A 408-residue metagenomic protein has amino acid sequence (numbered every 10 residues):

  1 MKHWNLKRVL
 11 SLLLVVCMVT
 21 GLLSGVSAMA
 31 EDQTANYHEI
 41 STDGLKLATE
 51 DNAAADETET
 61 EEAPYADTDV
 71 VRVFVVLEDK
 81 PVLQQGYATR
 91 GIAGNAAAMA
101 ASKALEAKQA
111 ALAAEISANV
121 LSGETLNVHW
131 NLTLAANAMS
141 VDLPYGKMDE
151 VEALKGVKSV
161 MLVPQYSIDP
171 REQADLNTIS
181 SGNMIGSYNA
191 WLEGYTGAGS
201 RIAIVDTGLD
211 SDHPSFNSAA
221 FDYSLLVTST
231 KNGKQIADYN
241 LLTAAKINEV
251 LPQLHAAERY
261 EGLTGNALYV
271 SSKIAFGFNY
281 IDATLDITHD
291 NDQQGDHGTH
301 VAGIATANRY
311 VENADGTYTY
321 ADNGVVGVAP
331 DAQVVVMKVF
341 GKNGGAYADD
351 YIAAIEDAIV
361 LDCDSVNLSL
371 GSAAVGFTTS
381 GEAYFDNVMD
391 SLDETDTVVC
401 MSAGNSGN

Functional and structural regions predicted by a protein language model:
K2-L13: Bacterial N-terminal signal peptides that target proteins for export
L14-L22: Hydrophobic core
V26-M29: Sec/Tat signal peptide C-region and signal peptidase I cleavage site
E31-D32, T68, N189-F278, D282-Y347 (+2 more regions): Subtilisin-like serine protease catalytic core
E31-P170: Inhibitory N-terminal propeptides of secreted protease zymogens
V76-K80, L143-P144, V163-Q165, I204-G208 (+5 more regions): Active-site-proximal beta-strand/loop segments in catalytic clefts of secreted hydrolases
G86-A88, A153, L162, P170-D175 (+4 more regions): Short, solvent-exposed loop/turn and secondary-structure capping segments
D212-P214, C363-N408: Catalytic-core segments of hydrolase enzymes
